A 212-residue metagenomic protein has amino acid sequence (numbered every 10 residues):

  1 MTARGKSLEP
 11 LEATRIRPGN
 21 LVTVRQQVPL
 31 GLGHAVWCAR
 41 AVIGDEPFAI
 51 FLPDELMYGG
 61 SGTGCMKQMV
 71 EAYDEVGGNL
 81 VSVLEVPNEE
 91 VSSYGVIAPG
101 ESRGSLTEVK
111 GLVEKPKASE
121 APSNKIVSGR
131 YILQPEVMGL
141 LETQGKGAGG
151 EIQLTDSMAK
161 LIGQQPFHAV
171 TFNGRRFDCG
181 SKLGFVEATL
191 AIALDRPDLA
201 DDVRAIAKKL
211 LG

Functional and structural regions predicted by a protein language model:
M1-L52, M57-Y58: Conserved N-terminal catalytic core of the sugar/cofactor nucleotidyltransferase
P18-N20, G44-P47, D74-N79, T107-E108 (+1 more regions): Short coil/turn connectors at secondary-structure junctions
L21-T23, N79-V81, F167-A169, R176: Conserved beta-strand scaffold positions in the cores of enzyme catalytic domains, especially in NTP/NDP-utilizing
V28-L32, N88-E90, A118-E120, R176-D178: A short acidic, often aromatic-flanked loop/helix-cap motif at beta-alpha or helix-coil junctions that lines enzyme
P29-L32, G62-T63, E151: A conditional alpha-helix N-cap/helix-loop micro-motif detector
V36, G62-T63, K182: Conserved strand-to-helix beginnings and helix N-cap segments that scaffold or border functional pockets
P47, P99-K110, P122-G212: Conserved alpha/beta core of the MobA/IspD/sugar-nucleotide pyrophosphorylase nucleotidyltransferase superfamily
L56-G139, T143-Q144, A148: Conserved core of the sugar-phosphate nucleotidyltransferase
